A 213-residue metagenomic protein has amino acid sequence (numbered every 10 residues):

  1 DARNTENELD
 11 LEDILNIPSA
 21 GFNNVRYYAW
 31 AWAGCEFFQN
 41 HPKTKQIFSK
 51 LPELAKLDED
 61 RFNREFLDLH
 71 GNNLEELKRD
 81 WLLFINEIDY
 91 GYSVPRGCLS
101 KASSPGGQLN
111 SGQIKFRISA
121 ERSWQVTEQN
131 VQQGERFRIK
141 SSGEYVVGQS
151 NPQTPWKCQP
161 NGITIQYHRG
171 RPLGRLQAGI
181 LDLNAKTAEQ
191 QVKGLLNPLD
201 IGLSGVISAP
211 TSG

Functional and structural regions predicted by a protein language model:
D1-S93: Acidic/His/Gly-enriched intrinsically disordered linker/tail segments that often contain short helix/coil "MoRF-like"
Y90-G213: Gly-Asp-aromatic-enriched flexible segments
